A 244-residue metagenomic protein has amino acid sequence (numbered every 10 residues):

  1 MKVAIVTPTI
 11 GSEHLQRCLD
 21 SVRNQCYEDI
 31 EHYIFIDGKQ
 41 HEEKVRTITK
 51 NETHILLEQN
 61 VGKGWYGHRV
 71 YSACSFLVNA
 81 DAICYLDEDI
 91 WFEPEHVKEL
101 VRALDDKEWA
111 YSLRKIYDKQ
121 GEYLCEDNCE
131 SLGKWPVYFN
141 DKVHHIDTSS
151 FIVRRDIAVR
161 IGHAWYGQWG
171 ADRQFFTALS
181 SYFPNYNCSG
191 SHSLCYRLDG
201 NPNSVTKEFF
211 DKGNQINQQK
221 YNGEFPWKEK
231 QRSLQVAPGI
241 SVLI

Functional and structural regions predicted by a protein language model:
M1-S21: N-proximal low-complexity "stem/linker" segments adjacent to membrane-targeting elements
D20-D29: Short, acidic, metal-binding catalytic loop of nucleotide-sugar glycosyltransferases
I30-Q40, L57-Q59: Short beta-strand/loop segment that forms part of the nucleotide-sugar
K44-L77: Active-site-proximal specificity loops/subdomain of glycosyltransferases
A80-W91: Short beta-strand-to-loop acidic/aromatic patch adjacent to the donor-nucleotide binding site
I90-R102: Acidic donor-binding/catalytic loop of UDP-sugar-dependent glycosyltransferases, especially processive GT2
E99-Y166: Conserved catalytic core of nucleotide-sugar-dependent glycosyltransferases
A164-I244: C-terminal catalytic/acceptor-binding lobe
